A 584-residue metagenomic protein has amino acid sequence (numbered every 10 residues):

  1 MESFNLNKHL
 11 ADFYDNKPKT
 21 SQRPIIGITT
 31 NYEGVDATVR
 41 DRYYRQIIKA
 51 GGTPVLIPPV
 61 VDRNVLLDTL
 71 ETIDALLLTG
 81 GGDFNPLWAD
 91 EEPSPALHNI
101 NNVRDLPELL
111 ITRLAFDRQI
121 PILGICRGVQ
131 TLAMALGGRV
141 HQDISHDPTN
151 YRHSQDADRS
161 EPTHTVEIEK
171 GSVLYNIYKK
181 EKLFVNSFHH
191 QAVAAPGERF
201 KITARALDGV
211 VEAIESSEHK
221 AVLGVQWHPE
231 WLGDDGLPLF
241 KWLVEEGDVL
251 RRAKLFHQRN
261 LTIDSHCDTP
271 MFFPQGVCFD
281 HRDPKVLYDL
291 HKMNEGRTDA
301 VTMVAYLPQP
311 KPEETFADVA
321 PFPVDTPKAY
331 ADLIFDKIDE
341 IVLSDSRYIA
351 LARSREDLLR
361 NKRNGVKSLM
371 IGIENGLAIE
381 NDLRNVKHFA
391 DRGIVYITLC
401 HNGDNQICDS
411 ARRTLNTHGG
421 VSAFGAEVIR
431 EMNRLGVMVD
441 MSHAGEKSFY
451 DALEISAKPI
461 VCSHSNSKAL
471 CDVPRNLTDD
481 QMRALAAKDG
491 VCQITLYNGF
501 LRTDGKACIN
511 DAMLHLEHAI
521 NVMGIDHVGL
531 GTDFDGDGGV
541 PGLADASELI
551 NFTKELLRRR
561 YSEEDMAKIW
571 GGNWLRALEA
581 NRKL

Functional and structural regions predicted by a protein language model:
M1-I125, M134, H141, S145-I177 (+5 more regions): N-terminal beta1-alpha1 cap of cysteine-dependent amidohydrolase-like domains
P24-I25, T53, P121, R139 (+8 more regions): Proline-centered loop/turn at the N-terminus of a beta-strand
G51, Q119-I120, G137, R297 (+3 more regions): Glycine-centered short loops/turns at secondary-structure junctions
S187-Q191, G224-P229, T262-P270, A444 (+1 more regions): Histidine-centered catalytic micro-motifs
H219, R297-T298, I394-Y396, L435-V437 (+2 more regions): Glycine-enriched alpha-helix->loop->beta-strand junction motifs that scaffold or abut catalytic
R252-N416, D472-Q493, Y497-L530, F534-L584: N-terminal hydrophobic targeting/anchoring segments and the immediately downstream early-domain regions of hydrolases
A350, V437-A444: Catalytic beta/alpha-barrel core
G419-R430: Active-site glycine-rich loop that binds ribose-phosphate moieties when present
